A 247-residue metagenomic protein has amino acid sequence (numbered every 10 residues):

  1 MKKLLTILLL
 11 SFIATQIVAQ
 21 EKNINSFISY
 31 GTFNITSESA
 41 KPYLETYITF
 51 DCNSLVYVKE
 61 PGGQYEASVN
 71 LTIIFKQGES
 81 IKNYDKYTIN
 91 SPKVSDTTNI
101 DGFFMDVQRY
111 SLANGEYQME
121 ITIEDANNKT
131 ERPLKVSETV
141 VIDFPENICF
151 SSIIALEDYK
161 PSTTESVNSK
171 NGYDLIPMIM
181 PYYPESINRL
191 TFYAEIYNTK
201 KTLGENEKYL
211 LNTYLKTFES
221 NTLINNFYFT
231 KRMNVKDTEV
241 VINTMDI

Functional and structural regions predicted by a protein language model:
L4-T15: Sec-dependent N-terminal signal peptides
Q20-I247: Intrinsically disordered, low-complexity terminal regions enriched in Ser/Thr/Pro/Gly and charged residues
